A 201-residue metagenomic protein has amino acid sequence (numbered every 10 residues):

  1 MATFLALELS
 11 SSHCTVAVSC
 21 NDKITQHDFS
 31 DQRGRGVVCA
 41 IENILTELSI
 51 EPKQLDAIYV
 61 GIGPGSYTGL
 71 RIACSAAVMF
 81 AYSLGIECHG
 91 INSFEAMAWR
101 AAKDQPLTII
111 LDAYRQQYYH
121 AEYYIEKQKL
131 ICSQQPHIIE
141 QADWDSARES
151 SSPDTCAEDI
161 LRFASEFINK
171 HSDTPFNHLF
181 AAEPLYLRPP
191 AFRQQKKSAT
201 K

Functional and structural regions predicted by a protein language model:
A2-N21, Q32, H89-K201: Oxyanion-binding and handling regions
K23, S75-A77, K127: Glycine-rich, phosphate-binding/catalytic loops in enzymes
I24-D28: Short amphipathic
S30-T46: N-terminal phosphate-binding loop and adjacent alpha-helix
I41-A57: Phosphate/pyrophosphate-binding loops at sites that engage ATP/ADP/AMP, CoA/4′-phosphopantetheine, polyphosphate
Q54-I62, A147-D154: Short glycine-rich phosphate-binding loop at a beta-alpha junction
A57-C88: DPxDG-like acidic metal-binding loop motif
